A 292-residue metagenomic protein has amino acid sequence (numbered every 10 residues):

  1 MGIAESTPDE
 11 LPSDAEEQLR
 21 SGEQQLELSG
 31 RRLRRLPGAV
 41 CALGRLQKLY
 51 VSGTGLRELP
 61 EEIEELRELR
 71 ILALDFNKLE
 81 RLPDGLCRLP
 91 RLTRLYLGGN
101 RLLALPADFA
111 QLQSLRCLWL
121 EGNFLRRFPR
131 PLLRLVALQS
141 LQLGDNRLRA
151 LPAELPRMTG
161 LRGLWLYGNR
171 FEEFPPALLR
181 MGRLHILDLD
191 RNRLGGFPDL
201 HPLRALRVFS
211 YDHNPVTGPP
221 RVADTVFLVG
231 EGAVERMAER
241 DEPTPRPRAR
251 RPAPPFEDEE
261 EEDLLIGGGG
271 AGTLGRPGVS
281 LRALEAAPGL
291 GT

Functional and structural regions predicted by a protein language model:
M1-G144, A150-A153, G163, P176 (+3 more regions): The feature captures the LRR N-terminal capping module
M181: Conserved active-site motif detector
